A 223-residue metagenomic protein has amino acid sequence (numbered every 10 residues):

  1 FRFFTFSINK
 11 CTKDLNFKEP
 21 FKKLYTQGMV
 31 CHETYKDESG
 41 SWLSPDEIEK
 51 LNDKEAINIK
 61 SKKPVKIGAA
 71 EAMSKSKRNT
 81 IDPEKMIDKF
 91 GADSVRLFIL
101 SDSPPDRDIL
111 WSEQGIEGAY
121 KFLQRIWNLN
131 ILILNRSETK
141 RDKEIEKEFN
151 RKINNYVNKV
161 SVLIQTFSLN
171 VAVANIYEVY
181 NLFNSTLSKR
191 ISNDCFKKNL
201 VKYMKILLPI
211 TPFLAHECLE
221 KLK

Functional and structural regions predicted by a protein language model:
F3-F4, I8-P20, K85-K223: Helix-rich, typically C-terminal accessory recognition domains appended to large enzymatic cores
F21-V30, P64: Conserved beta-strand -> loop -> alpha-helix junction used to position metal-binding or nucleic-acid-contacting
L24-T26, A69-R78, N154, N158-L163: Extended, compositionally biased low-complexity polar/Lys-Gly-rich tracts and adjacent boundary/linker regions are
T26-K36, L208: Short, conserved secondary-structure transition motifs
T34-A92, D106-E117: Conserved phosphate-binding loops in nucleotide/dinucleotide-binding enzymes
